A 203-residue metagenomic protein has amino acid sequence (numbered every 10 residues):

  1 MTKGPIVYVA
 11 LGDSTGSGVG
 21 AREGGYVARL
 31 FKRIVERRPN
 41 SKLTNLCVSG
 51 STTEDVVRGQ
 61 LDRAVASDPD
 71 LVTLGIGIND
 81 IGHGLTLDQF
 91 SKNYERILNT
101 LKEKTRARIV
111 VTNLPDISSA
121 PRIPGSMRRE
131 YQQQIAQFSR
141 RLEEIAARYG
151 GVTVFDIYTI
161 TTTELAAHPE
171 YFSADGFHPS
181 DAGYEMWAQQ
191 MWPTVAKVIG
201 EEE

Functional and structural regions predicted by a protein language model:
M1-S49, G59-D68: Serine-esterase "nucleophile elbow" of acetyl-processing enzymes
K3-I6, T52, T86, T105: General structural signal for secondary-structure boundaries
S14, G20-R22, S49-T52, N79 (+2 more regions): Gly/Ser/Thr-rich beta-alpha loop segments that engage phosphate groups in nucleotides
G16-S17, E36, G50, D80 (+2 more regions): Active-site micro-motifs of SAM-dependent methyltransferase domains
G20, D55, E170: Short histidine-centered beta-strand/loop micro-motifs that create catalytic or ligand/metal-coordination sites
E23-Y26, T53, I135-F138: Conserved donor sugar-nucleotide recognition element shared by glycan-biosynthetic enzymes
V48-T53, E130-Q132: Short, flexible loop segments at the rims of nucleotide/cofactor-binding pockets, characterized by
R58-E203: Alpha-helical cap/lid subdomain in secreted, periplasmic, or secretory-pathway luminal O-acyl-processing enzymes
